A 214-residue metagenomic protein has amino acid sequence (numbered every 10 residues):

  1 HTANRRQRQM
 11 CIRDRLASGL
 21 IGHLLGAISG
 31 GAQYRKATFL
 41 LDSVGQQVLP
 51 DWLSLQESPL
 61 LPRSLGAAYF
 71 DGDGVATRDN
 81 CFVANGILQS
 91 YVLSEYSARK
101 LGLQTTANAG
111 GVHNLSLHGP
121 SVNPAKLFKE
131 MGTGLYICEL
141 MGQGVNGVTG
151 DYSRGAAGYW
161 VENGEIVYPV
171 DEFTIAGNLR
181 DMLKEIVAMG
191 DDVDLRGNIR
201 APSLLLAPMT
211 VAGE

Functional and structural regions predicted by a protein language model:
H1-I12: Single conserved hydrophobic/aromatic residue that forms the stacking wall/gate of nucleotide- or nucleobase-binding
R13-D14, G19: Long, charge-dense accessory insertions within large macromolecular proteins
G22-H23: Conserved glycine-bearing catalytic or ligand-binding loops at nucleotide- and phosphate-handling centers of large
A27-V48: Amphipathic alpha-helical
S43-E214: Dual-mode signal for accessory low-complexity, basic/Gly-rich regions
